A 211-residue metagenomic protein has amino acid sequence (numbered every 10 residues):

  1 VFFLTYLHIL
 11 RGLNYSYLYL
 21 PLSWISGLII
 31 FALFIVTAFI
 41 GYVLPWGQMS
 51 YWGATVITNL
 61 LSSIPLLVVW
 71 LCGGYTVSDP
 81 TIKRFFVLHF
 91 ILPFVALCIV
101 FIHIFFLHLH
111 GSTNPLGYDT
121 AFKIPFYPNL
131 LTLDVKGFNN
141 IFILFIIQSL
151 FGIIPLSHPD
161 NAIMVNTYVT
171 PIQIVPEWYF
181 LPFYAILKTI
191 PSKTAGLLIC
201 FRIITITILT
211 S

Functional and structural regions predicted by a protein language model:
V1-S211: Membrane-embedded and interfacial regions of multi-pass energy-transducing membrane proteins
